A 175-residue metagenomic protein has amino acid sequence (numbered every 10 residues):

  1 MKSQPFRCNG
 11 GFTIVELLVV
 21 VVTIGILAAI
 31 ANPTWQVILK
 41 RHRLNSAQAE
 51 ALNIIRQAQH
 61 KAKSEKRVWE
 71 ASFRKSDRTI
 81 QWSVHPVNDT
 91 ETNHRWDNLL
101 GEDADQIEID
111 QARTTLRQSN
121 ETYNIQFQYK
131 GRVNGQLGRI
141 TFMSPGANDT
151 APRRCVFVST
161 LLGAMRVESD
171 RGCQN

Functional and structural regions predicted by a protein language model:
K2-F6, I30-R41, A49, R56 (+4 more regions): N-terminal helix-rich module
L17-T34: Alpha-helical hydrophobic helix detector
V21, N45, L52: Conserved catalytic core of two-component sensor histidine kinases
